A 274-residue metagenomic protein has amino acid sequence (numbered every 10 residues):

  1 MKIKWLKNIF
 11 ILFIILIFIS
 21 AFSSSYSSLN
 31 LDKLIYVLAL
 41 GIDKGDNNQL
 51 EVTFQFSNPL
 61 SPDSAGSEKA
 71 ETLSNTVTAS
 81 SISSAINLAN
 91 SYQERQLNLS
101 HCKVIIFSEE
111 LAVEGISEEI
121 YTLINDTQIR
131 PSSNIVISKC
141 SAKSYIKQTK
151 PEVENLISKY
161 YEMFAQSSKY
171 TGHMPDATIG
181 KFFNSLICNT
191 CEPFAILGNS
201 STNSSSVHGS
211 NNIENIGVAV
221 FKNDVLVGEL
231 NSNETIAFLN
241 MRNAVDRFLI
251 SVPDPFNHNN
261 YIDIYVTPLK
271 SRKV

Functional and structural regions predicted by a protein language model:
K2-V274: Membrane-proximal alpha-helical signals and transmembrane carboxylates
